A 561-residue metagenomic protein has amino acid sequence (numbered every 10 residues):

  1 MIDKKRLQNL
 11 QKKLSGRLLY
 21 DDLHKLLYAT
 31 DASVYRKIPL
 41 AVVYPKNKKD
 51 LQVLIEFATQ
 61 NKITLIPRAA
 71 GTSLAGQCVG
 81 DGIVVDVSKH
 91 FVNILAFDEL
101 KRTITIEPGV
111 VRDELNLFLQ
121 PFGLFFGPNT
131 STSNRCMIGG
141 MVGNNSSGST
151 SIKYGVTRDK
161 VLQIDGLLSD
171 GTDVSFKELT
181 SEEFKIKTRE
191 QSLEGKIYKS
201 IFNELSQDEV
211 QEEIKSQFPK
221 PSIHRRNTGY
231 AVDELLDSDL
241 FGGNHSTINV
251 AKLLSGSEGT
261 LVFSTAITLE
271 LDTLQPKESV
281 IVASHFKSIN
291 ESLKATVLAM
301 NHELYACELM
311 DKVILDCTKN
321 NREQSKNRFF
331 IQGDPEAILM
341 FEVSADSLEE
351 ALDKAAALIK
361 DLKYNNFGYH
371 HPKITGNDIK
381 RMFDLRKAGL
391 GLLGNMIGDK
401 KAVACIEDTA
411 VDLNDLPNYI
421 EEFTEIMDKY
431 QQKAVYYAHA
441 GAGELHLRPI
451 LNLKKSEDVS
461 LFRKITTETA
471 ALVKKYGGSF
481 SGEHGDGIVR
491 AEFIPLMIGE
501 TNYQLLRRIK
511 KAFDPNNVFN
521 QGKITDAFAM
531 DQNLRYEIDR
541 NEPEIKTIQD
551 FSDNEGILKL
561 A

Functional and structural regions predicted by a protein language model:
M1-E56, Q60, A70-I104, S131 (+6 more regions): N-terminal flexible segment immediately upstream of the FAD-binding catalytic core in FAD-dependent oxidoreductases
D3, D50-V53, E114, E291-K294 (+3 more regions): Short, conserved charged micro-motifs
L10, S33-L65, I83, V87-T132 (+5 more regions): N-terminal glycine-rich flavin-associated loop
S33, M141-G143, S151-Y154, V161-L385 (+4 more regions): C-terminal substrate-binding/cap subdomain adjacent to the FAD-binding core in PCMH-type and related FAD-linked
K37-A41, S279-S284, P335-A345, D399-T409 (+2 more regions): Short, hydrophobic beta-strand segments
L65-P67, L74, L115, V282 (+6 more regions): Extended, hydrophobic alpha-helical segments in both membrane/secreted and soluble proteins
K363-K373, T469-G485, P515-V518: Flexible helix-coil linker/hinge segments at domain or subdomain boundaries
K475-S479, G487, E492-L496, E500-A561: Ferredoxin-type iron-sulfur electron-transfer modules and their immediate structural context
